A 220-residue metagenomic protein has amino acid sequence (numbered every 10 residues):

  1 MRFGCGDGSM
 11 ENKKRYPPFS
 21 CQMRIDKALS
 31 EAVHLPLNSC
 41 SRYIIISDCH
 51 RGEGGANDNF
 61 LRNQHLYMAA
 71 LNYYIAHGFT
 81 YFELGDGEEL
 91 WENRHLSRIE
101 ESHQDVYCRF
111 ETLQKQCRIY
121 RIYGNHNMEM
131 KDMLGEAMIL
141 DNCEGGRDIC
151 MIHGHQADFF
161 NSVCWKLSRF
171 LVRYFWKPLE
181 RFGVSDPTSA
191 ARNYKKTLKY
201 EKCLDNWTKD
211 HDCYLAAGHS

Functional and structural regions predicted by a protein language model:
G4-E83, G87-S220: Extended recognition/assembly regions associated with phosphoester-bond processing machinery
